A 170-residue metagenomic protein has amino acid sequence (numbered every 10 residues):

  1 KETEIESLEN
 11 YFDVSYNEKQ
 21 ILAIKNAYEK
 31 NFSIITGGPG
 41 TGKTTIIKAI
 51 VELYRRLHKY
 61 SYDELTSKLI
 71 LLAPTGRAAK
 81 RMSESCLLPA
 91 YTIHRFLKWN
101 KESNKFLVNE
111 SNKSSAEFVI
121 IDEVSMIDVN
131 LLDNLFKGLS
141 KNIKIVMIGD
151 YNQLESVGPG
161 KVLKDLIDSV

Functional and structural regions predicted by a protein language model:
K1-V170: Conserved ATP-binding/catalytic motifs of P-loop helicase motor domains
